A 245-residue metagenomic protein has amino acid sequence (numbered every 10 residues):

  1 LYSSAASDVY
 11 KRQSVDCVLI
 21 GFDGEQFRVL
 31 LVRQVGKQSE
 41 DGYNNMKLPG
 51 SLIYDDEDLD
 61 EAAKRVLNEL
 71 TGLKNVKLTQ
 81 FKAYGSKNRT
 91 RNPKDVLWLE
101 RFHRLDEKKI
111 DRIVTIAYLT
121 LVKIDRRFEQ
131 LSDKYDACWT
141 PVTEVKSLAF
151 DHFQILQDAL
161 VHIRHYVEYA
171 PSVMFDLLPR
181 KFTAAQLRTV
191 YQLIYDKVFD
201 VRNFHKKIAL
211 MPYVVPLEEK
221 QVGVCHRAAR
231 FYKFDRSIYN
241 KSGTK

Functional and structural regions predicted by a protein language model:
L1-A6, Y10: Single conserved hydrophobic/aromatic residue that forms the stacking wall/gate of nucleotide- or nucleobase-binding
V15-L19, Y118: Short beta-strand scaffold segments in enzyme catalytic cores
Q26-V76, F81-R89, H165-T189: Conserved Nudix-box catalytic region and its N-terminal flanking loop in Nudix hydrolases and closely related
V29-Q38, Y43-M46, L78-F81, L99-E100 (+4 more regions): Short, His- and charge-rich active-site/binding loops that engage polyanionic ligands
N88-R126, R230-S237: Active-site-adjacent beta-strand/loop module that shapes the phosphate/pyrophosphate-binding cleft
R112-I124, F128-H165, R180-A185, N203-F204 (+1 more regions): NUDIX/MutT-family hydrolases
T189-V198: Short helix-coil junctions and helix-kink-helix linkers
L217-K245: Long, intrinsically disordered, low-complexity Ser/Thr/Pro-rich regulatory/activation regions of nuclear proteins
